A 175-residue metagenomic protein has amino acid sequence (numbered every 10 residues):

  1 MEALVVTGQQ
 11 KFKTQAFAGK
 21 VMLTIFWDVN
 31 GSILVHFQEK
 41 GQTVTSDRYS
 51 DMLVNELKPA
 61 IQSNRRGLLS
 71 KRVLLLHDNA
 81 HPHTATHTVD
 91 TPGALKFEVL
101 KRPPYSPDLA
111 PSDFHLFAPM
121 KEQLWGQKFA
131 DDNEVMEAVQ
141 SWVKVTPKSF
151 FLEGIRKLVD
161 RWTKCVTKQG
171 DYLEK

Functional and structural regions predicted by a protein language model:
M1-K175: Surface/interface recognition patches
